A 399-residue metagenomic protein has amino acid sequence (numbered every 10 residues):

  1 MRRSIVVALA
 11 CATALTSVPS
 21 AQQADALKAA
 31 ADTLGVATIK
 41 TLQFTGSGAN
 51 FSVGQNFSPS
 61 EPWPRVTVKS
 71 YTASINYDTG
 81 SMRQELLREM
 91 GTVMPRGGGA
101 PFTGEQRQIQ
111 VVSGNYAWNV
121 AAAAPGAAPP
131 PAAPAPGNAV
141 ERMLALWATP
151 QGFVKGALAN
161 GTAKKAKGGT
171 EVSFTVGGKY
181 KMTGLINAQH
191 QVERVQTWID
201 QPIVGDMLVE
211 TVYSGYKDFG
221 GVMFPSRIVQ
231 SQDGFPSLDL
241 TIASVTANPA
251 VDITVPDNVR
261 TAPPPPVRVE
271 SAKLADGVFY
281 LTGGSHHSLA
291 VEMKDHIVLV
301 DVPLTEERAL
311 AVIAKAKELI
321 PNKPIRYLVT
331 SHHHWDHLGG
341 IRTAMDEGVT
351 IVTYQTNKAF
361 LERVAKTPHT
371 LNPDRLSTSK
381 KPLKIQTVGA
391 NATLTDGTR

Functional and structural regions predicted by a protein language model:
V7-T16: Bacterial N-terminal signal peptides
A21, K167-D257: Gly/Pro-enriched, hydrophobic low-complexity segments that function as extracytoplasmic propeptides/linkers
D32, V36-A124, A157-T162, E306: N-terminal mature ectodomain segment of secretory-pathway/periplasmic proteins
G46-S47, R83-G91, R96-G98, T170-G177 (+4 more regions): Short beta-strand segments that buttress and anchor functional surface loops
W118-A148: Acidic/charged, solvent-exposed loop-and-adjacent secondary-structure segments enriched in E/D, K/R, S/T, and G/P
Q151-A159, E347, Q355-R399: Metallo-beta-lactamase
A272-E318: Conserved beta-strand hairpin/beta-sheet module of binuclear metal-dependent hydrolase folds, prominently
E307-V352: Active-site metal-binding motif and surrounding structural segment of the metallo-beta-lactamase
